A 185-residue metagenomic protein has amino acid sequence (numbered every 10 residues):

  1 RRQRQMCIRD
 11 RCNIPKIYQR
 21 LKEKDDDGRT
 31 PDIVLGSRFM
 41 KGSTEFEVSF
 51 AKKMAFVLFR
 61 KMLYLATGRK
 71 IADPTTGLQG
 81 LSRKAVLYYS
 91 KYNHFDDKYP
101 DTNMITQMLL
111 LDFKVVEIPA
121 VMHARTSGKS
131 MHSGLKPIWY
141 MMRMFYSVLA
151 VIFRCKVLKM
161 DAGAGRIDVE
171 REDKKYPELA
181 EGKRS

Functional and structural regions predicted by a protein language model:
R1, S82-A85, F113-K114: Secondary-structure boundary/capping motif
R1-I8: Short, small-residue-biased leader/transition segments that mark boundaries at the very start of proteins
Q3, V34, M62, S82 (+3 more regions): Residue-level signature of catalytic and energy-coupling elements of molecular machines, predominantly ATP/GTP-dependent
R4, P31-D32, G77, K114-V116: A generic secondary-structure signal marking the coil-to-beta-strand transition
D10-K98, R125-L135, W139-M142, I167: Acceptor/aglycone-binding surface of glycosyltransferases and processive sugar-polymer synthases
K16-E23, G68, Y92-S185: Hydrophobic helical membrane-anchoring modules
